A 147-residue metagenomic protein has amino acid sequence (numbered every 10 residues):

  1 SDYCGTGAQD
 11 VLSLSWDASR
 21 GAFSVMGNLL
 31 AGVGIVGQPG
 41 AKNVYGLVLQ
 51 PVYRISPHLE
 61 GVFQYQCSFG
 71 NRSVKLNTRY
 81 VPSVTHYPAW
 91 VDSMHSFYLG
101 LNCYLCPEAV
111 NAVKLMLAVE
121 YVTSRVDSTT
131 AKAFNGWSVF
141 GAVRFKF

Functional and structural regions predicted by a protein language model:
D2-F147: Outer-membrane beta-barrel pore domains
